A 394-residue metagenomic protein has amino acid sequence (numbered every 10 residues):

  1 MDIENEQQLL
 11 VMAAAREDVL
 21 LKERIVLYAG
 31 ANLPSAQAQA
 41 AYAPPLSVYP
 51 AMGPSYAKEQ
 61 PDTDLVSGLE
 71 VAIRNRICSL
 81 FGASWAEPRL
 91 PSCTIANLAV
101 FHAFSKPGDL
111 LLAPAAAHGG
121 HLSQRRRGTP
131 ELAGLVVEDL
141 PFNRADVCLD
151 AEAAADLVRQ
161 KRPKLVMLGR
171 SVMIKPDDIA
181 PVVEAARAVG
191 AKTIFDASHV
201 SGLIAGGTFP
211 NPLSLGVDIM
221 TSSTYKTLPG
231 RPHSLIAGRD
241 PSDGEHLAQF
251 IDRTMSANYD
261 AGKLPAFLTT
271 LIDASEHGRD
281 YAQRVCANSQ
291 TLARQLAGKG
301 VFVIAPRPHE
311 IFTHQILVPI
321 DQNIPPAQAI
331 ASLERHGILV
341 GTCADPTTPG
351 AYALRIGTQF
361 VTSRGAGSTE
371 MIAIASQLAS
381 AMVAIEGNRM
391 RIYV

Functional and structural regions predicted by a protein language model:
M1-A57, P61-A72, E184: N-terminal glycine-rich, Lys/His-bearing helix-loop that initiates the first secondary-structure elements of many
Q8, G68, A72-F302, Q359: Conserved PLP-enzyme active-site core in the AAT-like
E17-E23, Y49-S55, G244-A248, A266-D273 (+3 more regions): Short acidic (Asp/Glu) and glycine-rich catalytic loops that position anionic groups and cofactors
A38, Y259-A266, E370-A373: Catalytic-loop motifs flanking and including active-site residues across diverse enzymes
S55-Y56, N258-A261, G278-R284, L296-P308 (+2 more regions): Flexible, glycine/charged-enriched surface loops at secondary-structure junctions
A237, L317-D321, G357-Q359: Short hydrophobic/aromatic beta-strand micro-patches that form the beta-sheet surface supporting nucleotide- or nucleic
L271, C286-E334, L339-A353: Conserved small-domain helix->loop->beta segment predominantly found in fold-type I
A287, T348-V394: PLP-dependent enzyme catalytic core of the Aspartate aminotransferase-like
